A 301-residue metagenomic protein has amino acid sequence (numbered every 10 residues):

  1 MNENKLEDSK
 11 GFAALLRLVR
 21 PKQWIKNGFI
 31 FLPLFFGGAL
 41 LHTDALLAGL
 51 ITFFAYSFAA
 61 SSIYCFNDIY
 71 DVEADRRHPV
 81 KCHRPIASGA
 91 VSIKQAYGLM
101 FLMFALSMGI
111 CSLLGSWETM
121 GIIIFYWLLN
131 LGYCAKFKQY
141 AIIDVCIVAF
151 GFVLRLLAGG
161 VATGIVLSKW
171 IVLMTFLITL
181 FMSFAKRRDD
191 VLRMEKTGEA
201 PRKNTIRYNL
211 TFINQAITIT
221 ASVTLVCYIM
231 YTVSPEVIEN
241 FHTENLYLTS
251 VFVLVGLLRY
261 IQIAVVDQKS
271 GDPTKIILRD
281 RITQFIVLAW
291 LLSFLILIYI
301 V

Functional and structural regions predicted by a protein language model:
M1-R76, G89-L102: Topogenic membrane-insertion module of multi-pass membrane proteins
E3-K26, H83-A96, G132-F150, V191-I217 (+1 more regions): Interhelical loop and helix-boundary elements at the membrane-water interface of polytopic inner-membrane proteins
F35-F54, G109-G121, L156-M174, Y228-Y247 (+1 more regions): Helix-coil boundary and interhelical linker segments in multi-pass alpha-helical membrane proteins
A59-A87, F137, I143, F184-L192 (+1 more regions): Acidic (Asp/Glu-rich) catalytic motifs at the cytosolic membrane interface
R77-G121, K169-L180, N214-L225, R281-I298: Multi-pass membrane catalytic core of lipid/isoprenoid biosynthesis enzymes
Y97-C134, K138, V226-L254, L258: Transmembrane helix-loop-helix
V161, L177-I238, S250-L257, I261-T274: Predominantly late transmembrane helices and immediately cytosolic-facing juxtamembrane segments
F241-V301: Low-complexity, glycine/alanine/valine/leucine- and proline-rich hydrophobic stretches
